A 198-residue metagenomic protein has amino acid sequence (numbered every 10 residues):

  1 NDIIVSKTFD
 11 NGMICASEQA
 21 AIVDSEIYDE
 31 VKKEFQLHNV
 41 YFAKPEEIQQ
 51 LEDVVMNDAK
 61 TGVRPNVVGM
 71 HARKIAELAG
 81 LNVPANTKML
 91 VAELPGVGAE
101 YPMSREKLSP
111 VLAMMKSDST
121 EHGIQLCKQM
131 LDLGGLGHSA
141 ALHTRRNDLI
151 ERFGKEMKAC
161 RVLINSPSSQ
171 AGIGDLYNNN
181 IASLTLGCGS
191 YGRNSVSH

Functional and structural regions predicted by a protein language model:
N1-G98, Q125: ALDH superfamily catalytic-core signature
L81-H198: Conserved C-terminal structural/oligomerization subdomain of aldehyde/semialdehyde dehydrogenase
